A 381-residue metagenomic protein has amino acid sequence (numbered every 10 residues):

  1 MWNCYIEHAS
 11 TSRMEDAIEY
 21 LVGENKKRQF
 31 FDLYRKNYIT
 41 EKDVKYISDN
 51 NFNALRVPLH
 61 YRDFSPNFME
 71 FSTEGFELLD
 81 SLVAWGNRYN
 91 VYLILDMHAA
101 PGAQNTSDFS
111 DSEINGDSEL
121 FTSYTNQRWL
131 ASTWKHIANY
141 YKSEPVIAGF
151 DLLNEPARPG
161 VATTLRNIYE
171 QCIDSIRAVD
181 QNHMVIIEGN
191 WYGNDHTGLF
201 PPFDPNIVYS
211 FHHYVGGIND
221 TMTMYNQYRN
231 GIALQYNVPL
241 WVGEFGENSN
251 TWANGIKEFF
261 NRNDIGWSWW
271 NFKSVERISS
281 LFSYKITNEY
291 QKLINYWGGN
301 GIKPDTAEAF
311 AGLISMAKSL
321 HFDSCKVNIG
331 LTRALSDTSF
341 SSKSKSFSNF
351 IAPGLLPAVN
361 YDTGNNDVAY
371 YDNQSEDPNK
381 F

Functional and structural regions predicted by a protein language model:
M1-K36, D204, S210, V215 (+2 more regions): Glycan-binding loop/region signatures in secreted carbohydrate-active enzymes
M1-M184, G189-H196: Active-site mouth of glycoside hydrolases
W2-R13, M224-Q227, A369-F381: Short, polar loop/linker segments at the starts of domains and inter-domain junctions
E41-V44, S81, S175, T221 (+4 more regions): Coil residues (strongly favoring Ser/Thr
R62-F71, N254-I265, S346-F347: C-terminal/domain-terminus segments
R128-S274, S279-Q291: Extracellular glycoside hydrolase catalytic/binding regions
G266-N349: Extended, alpha-helix-rich binding/interface surfaces that flank or overlap catalytic cores and mediate recognition
V327-F381: Extracytoplasmic
